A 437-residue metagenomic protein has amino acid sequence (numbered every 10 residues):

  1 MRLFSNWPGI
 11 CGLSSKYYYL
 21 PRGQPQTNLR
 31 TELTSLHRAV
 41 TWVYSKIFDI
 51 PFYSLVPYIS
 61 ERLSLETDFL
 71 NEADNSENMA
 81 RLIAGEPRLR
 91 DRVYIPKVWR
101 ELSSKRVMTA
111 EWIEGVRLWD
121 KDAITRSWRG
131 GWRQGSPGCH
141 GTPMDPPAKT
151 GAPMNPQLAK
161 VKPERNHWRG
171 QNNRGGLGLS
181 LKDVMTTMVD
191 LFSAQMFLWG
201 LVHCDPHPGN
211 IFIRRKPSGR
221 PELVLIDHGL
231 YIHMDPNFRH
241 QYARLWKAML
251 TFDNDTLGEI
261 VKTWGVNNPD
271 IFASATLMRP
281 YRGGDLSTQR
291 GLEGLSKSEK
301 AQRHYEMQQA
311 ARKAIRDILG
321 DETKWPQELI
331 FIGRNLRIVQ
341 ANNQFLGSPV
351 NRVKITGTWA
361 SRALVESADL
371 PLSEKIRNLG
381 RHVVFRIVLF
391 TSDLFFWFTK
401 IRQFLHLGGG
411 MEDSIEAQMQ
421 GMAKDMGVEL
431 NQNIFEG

Functional and structural regions predicted by a protein language model:
M1-N166: Conserved ATP-binding subdomain of kinase catalytic cores across diverse folds
R22-Q26, R62, E66, W199 (+2 more regions): Short, charged/polar micro-motifs that form catalytic or ligand-binding hotspots
P57-I59, S104, I113-G115, D120-T187 (+1 more regions): Helix-rich C-lobe and terminal helical cap/extension of kinase-like folds
E72, T109, H207, D227 (+1 more regions): Residue-level signature of catalytic and energy-coupling elements of molecular machines, predominantly ATP/GTP-dependent
P87, G200, L346-V350: Long, hydrophobic, amphipathic alpha-helical segments used as structural scaffolds
D183-W199: Conserved helicase/translocase P-loop NTPase motor core
G200, D205-H207: Conserved catalytic-loop position in the HRD/HxD motif
G209-I213: Hydrophobic residue at the +6 position relative to the catalytic HRD Asp in the kinase catalytic loop
